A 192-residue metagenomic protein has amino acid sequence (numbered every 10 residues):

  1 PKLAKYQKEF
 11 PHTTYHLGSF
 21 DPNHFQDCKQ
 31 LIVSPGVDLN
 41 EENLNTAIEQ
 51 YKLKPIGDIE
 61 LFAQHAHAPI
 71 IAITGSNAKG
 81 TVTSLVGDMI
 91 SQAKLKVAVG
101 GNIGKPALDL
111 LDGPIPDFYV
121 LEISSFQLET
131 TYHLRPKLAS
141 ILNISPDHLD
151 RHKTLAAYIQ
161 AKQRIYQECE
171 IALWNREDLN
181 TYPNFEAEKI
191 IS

Functional and structural regions predicted by a protein language model:
P1-P11, P106-D109: N-terminal beta-loop-helix "entrance" segment that forms/cooperates in small-molecule cofactor or anionic ligand
K8-Q26: Glycine-rich, highly charged phosphate/nucleotide-binding loops
P22-Q26, P35-I190: Phosphate-binding loop of NTP-binding sites
